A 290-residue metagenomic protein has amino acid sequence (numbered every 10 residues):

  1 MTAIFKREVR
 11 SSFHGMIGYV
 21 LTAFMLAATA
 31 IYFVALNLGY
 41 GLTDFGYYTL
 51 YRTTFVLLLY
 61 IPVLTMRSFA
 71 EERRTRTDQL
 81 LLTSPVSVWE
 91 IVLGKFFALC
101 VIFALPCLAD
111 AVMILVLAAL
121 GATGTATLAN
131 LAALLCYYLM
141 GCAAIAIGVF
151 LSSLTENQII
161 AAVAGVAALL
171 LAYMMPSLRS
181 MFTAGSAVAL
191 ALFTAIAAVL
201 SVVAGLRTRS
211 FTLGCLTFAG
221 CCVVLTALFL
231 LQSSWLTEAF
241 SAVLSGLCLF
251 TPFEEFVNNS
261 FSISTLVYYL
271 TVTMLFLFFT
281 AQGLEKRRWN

Functional and structural regions predicted by a protein language model:
M1-E71, V112, V203-L213, F218 (+3 more regions): Hydrophobic alpha-helical transmembrane segments
F13, P85, L154-T155, S260: Helix-loop interface residues and adjacent transmembrane-helix termini in multi-pass membrane transporters, primarily
Y19, W89, Q158-I159, S264: Residues that define the loop-to-transmembrane-helix transition and helix capping in multi-pass membrane transporters
M25-T29, A98-L99, V166-L170, C222 (+1 more regions): Residue-level recognition of pore/gate-forming positions within transmembrane alpha-helices of multi-pass
T29-L36, Y40-V56, A98-G165, Y173-A184: Secretory targeting signals
Y51-F55, A133-M140, S186-I196, C215-F218 (+1 more regions): Alpha-helical transmembrane segments of polytopic membrane proteins
S68-C100: Helix-loop-helix units of permease transmembrane domains in multi-pass membrane transporters, especially ABC
Q158-E255: Transmembrane helix segments
